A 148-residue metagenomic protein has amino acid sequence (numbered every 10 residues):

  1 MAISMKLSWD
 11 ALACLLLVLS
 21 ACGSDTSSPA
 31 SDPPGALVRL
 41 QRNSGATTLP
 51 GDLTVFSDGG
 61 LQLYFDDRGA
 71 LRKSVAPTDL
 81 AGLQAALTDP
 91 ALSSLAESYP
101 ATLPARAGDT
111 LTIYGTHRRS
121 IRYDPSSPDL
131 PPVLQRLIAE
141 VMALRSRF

Functional and structural regions predicted by a protein language model:
M1-S20: Sec-dependent bacterial lipoprotein signal peptides
C22-G45, D79, S94-F148: Short, well-ordered, aromatic-rich surface patches in folded extracellular/luminal domains
R42-R72: Post-signal-peptide N-terminal segment of Sec-exported extracytoplasmic proteins
P50-S57, R72-P77, H117-S127: Short amphipathic beta-strand/extended segments with alternating polar/hydrophobic composition
L61-L95: A short-motif feature that recognizes glycine-rich, charge-decorated loops that bind or process nucleotide phosphates
